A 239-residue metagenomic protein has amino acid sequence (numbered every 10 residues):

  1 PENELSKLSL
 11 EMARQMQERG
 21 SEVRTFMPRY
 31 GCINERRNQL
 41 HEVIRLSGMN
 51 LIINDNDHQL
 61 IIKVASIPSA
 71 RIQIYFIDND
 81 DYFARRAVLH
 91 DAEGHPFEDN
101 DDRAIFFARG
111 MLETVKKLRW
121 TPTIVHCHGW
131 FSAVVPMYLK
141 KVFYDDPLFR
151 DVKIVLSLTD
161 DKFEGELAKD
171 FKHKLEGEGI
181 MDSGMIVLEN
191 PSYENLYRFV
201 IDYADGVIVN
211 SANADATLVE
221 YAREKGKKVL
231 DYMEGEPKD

Functional and structural regions predicted by a protein language model:
P1-D239: Catalytic cores of nucleotide-sugar-dependent glycosyltransferases that transfer UDP/GDP/TDP-activated
